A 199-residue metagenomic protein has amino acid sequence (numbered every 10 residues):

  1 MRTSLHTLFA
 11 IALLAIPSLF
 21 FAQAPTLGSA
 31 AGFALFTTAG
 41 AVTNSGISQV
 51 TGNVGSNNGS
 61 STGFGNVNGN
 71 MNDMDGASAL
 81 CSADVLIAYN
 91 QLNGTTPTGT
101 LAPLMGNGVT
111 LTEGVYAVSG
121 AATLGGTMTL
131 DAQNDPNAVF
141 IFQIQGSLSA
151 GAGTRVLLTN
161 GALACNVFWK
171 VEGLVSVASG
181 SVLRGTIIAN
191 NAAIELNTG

Functional and structural regions predicted by a protein language model:
M1-F9: Bacterial N-terminal signal peptides that target proteins for export
F9-A10, F20: Cleavable N-terminal signal peptides
F21-G199: Solvent-exposed adhesion/ligand-recognition segments of exported proteins
